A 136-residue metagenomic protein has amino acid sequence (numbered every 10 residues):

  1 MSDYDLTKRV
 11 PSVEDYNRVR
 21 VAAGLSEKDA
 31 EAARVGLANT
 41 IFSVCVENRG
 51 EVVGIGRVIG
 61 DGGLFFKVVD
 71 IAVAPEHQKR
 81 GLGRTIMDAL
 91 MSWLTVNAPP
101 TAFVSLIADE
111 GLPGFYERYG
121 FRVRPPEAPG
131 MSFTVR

Functional and structural regions predicted by a protein language model:
M1-E31: Short amphipathic alpha-helix that is part of the acyltransferase structural core
V35-C45, P100-A102: A short helix-loop-beta-strand connector motif used in the catalytic cores of GNAT acetyltransferases and, in some
C45, E51-G60, L64-K67, A72: Conserved beta-strand in the GNAT
G60-V68, Q78, P100, P126-E127: A conserved beta-turn-beta hairpin within the catalytic core of GNAT-like acetyltransferases that forms part
H77, G81-A89: Conserved acetyl-CoA pyrophosphate-binding loop and the N-cap/start of the following alpha-helix in GNAT-like
L94-A108: Conserved GNAT acetyl-CoA-binding A-motif
R118-E127: Conserved acetyl-CoA-binding loop of GNAT-fold acetyltransferases
